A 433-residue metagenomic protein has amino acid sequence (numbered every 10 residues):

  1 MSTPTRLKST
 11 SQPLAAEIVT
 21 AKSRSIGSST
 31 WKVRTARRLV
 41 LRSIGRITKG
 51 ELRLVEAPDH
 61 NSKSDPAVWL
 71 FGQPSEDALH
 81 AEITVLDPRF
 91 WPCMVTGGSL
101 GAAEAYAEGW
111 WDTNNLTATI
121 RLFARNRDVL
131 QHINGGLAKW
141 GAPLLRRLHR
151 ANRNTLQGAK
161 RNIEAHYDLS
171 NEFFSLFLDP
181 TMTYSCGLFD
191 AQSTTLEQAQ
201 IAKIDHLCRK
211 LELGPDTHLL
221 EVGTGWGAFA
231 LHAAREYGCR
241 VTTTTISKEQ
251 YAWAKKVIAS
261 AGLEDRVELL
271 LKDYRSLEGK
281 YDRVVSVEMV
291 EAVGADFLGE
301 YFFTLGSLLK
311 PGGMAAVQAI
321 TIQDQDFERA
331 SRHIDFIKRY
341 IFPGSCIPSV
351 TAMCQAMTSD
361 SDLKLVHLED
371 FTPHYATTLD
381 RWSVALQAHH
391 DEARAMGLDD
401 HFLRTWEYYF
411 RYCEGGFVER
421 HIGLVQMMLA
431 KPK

Functional and structural regions predicted by a protein language model:
S2-Q200, H206: Feature captures hydrophobic
P215-G223: Conserved class I S-adenosyl-L-methionine
W226-Y237: Conserved SAM-binding loop of SAM-dependent methyltransferases across substrates and taxa, primarily the Class I
R240-T245: Conserved SAM-binding motif I beta-strand of class I
R275-V284: A short acidic, Gly/Pro-enriched loop at the edge of an enzyme's catalytic core that lines a small-molecule cofactor
G299-P311: A short glycine-rich, Lys/Arg-flanked "PGG" loop and its adjoining helix->strand segment in the class I
G312-I320: Conserved beta-strand signature within the Rossmann-like core of class I S-adenosyl-L-methionine
T321-K433: Substrate-binding/catalytic lobe of Class I Rossmann-like enzymes that use SAM or dcSAM, i.e., the mid-to-C-terminal
